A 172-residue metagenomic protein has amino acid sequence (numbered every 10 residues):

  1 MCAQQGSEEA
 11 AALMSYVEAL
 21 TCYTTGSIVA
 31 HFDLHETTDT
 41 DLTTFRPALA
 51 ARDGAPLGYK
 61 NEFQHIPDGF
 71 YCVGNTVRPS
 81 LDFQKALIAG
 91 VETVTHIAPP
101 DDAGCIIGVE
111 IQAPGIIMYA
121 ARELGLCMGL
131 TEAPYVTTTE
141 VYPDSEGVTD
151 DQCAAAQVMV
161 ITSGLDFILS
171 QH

Functional and structural regions predicted by a protein language model:
M1-H172: Structured catalytic-domain cores with a bias toward divalent-metal coordination
